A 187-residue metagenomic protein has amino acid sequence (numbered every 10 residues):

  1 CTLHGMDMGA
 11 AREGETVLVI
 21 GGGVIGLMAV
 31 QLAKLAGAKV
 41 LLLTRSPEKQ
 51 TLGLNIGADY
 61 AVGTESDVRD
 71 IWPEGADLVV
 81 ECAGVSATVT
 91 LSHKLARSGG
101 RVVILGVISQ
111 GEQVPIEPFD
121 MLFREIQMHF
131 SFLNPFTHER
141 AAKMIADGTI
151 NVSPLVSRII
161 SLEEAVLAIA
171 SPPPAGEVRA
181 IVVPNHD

Functional and structural regions predicted by a protein language model:
C1-S66: Mid-domain Rossmann-like dinucleotide-binding core that forms the NAD(H)/NADP(H) cofactor-binding site
G9, T51-I126: Glycine-rich cofactor phosphate-binding loops and adjacent beta1-alpha1 units of small-molecule cofactor enzyme domains
L18, L41, R101-V103, H129 (+1 more regions): Structural detector of well-ordered beta-strand residues that form the stable sheet scaffold of enzyme domains
G22, R45, V107, L133 (+1 more regions): Cofactor-binding loop segments of dinucleotide-utilizing enzymes, especially the Rossmann-like FAD- and NAD(P)+-binding
L43-P47, C82, F132: N-terminal Rossmann-fold cofactor-binding loop
T90-K94, P135-D187: C-terminal hydrophobic helical "lid"/dimerization subdomain of Rossmann-like NAD(P)H-dependent oxidoreductases
L105-S109, S131-L133, V156: Short strand-turn motif at the edge of the Rossmann-like AdoMet-binding core
